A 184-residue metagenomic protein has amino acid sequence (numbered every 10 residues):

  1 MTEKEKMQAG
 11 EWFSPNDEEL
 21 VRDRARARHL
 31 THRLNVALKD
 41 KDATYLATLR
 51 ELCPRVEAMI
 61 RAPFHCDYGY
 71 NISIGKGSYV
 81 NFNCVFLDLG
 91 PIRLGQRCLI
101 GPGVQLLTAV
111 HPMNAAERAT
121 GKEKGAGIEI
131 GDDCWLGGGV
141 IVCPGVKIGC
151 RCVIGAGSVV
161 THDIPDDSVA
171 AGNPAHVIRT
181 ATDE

Functional and structural regions predicted by a protein language model:
M1-E57, A175-I178, E184: Terminal amphipathic alpha-helical/low-complexity segments used for targeting or macromolecular assembly
F64-I74, Y79-I148, S168, N173-E184: Flexible, glycine/small-residue-enriched loop-and-beta-strand segment within the central core of proteins
V160-T161: Short hydrophobic beta-strand element within catalytic cores of glycosyltransferases and related nucleotide-activated
